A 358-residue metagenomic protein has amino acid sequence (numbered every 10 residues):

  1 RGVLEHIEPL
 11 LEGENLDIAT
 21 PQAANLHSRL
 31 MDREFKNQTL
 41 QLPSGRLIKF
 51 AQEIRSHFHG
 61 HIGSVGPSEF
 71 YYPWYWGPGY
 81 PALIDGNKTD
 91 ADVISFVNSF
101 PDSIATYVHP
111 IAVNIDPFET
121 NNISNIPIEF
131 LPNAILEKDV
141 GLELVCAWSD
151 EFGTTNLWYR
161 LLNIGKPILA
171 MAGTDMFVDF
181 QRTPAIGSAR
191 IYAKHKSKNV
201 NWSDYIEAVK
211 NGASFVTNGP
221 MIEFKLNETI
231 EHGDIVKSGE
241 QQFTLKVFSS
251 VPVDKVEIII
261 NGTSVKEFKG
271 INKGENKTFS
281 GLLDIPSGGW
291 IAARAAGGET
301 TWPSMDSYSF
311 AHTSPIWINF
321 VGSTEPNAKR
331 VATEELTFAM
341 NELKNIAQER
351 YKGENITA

Functional and structural regions predicted by a protein language model:
R1-A358: Extended, charged catalytic domains and RNA/DNA-binding interfaces, predominantly in divalent-metal-using enzymes
